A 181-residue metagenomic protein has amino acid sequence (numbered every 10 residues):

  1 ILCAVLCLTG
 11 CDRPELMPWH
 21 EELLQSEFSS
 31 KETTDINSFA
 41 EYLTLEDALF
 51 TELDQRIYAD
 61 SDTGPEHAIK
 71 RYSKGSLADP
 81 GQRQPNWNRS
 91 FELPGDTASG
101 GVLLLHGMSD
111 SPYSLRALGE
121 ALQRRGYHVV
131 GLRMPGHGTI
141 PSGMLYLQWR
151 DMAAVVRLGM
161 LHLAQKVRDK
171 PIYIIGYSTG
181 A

Functional and structural regions predicted by a protein language model:
L2-R83, W87-R89, L93: N-terminal targeting or regulatory segments adjacent to alpha/beta-hydrolase or S9 domains
F39, T44, S114-A117, R133 (+1 more regions): Contiguous, function-dense segments enriched for cysteine-driven chemistry and partner/ligand-binding capacity
R83-H137: Short, surface-exposed "cap/lid" segments of acyl-processing enzymes
L104, Y173-I174: Short catalytic-loop micro-motif centered on adjacent basic/acidic residues
P112, P141-G143, A181: Basic, gly/Ser/Thr/Pro-rich low-complexity segments located predominantly at protein N termini
T139-V167, P171-Y173: Catalytic nucleophile-loop/oxyanion-hole region of alpha/beta-hydrolase and closely related hydrolase-like folds
I175-G180: Gly/Ala-rich beta-loop-alpha elbow adjacent to hydrolase catalytic centers
